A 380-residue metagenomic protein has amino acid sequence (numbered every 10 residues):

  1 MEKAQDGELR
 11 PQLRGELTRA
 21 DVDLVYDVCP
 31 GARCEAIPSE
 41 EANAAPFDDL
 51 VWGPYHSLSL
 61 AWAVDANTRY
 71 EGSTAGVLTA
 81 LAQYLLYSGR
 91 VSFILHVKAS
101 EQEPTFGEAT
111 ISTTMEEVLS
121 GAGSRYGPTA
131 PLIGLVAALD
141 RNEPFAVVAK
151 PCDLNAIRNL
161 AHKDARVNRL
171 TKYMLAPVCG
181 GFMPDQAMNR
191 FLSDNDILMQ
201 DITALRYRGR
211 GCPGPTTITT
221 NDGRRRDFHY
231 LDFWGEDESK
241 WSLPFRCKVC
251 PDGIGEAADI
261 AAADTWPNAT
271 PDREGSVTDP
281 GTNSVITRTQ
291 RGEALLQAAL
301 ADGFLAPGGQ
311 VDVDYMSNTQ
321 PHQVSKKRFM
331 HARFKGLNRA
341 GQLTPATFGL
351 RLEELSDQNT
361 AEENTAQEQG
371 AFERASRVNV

Functional and structural regions predicted by a protein language model:
M1-K150, A298-V380: Iron-sulfur-cluster electron-transfer modules
V91-S92, Q200-V380: Long, compositionally biased charged/polar accessory segments in the mid-to-C-terminal portions of proteins
V97, V147-P151, L175-C179, A263: Short His-Asn-centered micro-motif
F106-G107, A156-L160, P184-N189: A short acidic (Asp/Glu
E143-R166: A glycine-rich beta-strand to alpha-helix segment that forms a phosphate/ribose-binding loop at ligand/cofactor sites
K163-A176: A short alpha->loop->secondary-structure connector
V178-R190, C212-P213: Short, conserved secondary-structure transition motifs
L192-D196: Rossmann-like dinucleotide-binding core of oxidoreductases
